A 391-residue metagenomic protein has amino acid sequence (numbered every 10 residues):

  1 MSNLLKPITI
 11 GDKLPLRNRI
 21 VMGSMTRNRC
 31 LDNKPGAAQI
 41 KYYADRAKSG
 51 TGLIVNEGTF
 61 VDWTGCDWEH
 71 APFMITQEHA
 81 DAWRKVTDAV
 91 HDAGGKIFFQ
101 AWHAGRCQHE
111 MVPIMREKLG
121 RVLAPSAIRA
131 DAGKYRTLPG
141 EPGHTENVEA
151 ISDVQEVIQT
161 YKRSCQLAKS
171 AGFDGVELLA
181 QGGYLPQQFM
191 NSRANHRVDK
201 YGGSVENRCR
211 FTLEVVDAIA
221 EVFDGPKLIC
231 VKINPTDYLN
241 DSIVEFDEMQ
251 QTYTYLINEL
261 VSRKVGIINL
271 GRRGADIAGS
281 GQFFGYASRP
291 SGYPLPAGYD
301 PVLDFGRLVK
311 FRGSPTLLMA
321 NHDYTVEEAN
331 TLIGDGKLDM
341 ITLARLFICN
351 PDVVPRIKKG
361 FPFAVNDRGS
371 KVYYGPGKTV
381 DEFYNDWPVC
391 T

Functional and structural regions predicted by a protein language model:
M1-T391: Flavin-dependent oxidoreductase catalytic cores
